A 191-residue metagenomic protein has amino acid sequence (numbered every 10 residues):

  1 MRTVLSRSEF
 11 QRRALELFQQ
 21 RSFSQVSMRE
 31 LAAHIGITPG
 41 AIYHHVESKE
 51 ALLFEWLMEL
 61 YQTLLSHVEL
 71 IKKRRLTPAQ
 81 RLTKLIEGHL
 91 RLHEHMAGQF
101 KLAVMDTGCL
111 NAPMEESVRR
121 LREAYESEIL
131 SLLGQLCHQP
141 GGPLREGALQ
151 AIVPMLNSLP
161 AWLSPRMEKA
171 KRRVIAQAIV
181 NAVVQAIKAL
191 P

Functional and structural regions predicted by a protein language model:
M1-E9, P165, P191: N-terminal intrinsically disordered/low-complexity leader segments
L5, E9, R13, L17-A51 (+1 more regions): Helix-turn-helix
R13-L17, L92, M155: Short amphipathic alpha-helical elements of helix-turn-helix/winged-helix folds
S24-Q25, H138-L144: Short, charged helix-capping/linker segments at alpha-helix termini
E55, E69-H95, A148-I152: Hydrophobic alpha-helical connector segments
Q62-L65, E69, L92, A112-H138 (+3 more regions): Amphipathic alpha-helical packing segments from all-alpha helical-bundle domains
E94-P113, A161-P165: Amphipathic alpha-helical segments used for helix-helix packing
